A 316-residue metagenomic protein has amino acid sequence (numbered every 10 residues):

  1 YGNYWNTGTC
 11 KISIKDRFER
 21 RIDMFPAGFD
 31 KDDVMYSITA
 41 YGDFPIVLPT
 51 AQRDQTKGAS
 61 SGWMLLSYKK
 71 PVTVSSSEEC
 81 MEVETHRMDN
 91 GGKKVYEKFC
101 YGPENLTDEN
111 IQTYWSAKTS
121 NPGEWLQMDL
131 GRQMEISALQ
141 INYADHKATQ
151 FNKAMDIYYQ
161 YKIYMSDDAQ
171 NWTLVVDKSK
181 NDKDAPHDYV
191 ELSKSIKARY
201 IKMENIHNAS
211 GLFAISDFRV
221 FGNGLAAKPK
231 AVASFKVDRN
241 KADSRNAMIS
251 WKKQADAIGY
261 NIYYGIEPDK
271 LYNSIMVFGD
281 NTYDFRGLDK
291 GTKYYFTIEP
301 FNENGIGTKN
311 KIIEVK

Functional and structural regions predicted by a protein language model:
Y4-T56, G62, K311: Beta-rich carbohydrate-recognition and catalytic domains
Q52-R132, A144-D156, K180, R219-S234 (+1 more regions): Disordered, acidic Ser/Thr/Pro-rich linker "stalks" and the adjacent N-terminal cap of the next globular domain
T107-L174, P186-A231, K252, K290 (+2 more regions): Aromatic, loop-rich ligand-recognition surfaces of beta-strand-rich domains
I136, Y260, Y294-I298: Short beta-strand segments enriched for Tyr within beta-sheet-rich domains, predominantly fibronectin type III
Y158, Q254-L271: Solvent-exposed loop/turn segments flanking beta-strands in beta-repeat/beta-sandwich domains
S179-D182, S274-G279: Short beta-strand segments within Ig-like beta-sandwich modules, predominantly Fibronectin type-III
R245-A257: Conserved aromatic anchor
F285-I306: Beta-strand-rich modules
